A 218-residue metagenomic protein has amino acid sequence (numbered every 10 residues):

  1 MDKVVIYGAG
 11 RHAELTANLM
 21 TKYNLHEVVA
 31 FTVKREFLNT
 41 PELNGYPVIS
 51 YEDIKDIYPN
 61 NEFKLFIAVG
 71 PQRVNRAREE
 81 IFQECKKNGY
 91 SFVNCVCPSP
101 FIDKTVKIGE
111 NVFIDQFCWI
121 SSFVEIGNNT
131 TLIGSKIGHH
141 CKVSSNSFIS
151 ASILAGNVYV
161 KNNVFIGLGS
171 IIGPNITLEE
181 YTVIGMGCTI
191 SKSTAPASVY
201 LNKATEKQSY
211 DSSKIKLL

Functional and structural regions predicted by a protein language model:
M1-P59: Hydrophobic, well-ordered beta-alpha structural blocks that scaffold small-molecule cofactor pockets
D2, F63, E180: Nucleotide donor/acceptor-binding cores
A9, V33-K34, G70, C97 (+1 more regions): Cofactor-binding loop segments of dinucleotide-utilizing enzymes, especially the Rossmann-like FAD- and NAD(P)+-binding
R11, R73-R76, K107: Short alpha-helical
A17-L19, R78-I81, I126, A195-P196 (+1 more regions): Short amphipathic alpha-helical segments
N39-C97, F101: Phosphate-bearing ligand-interacting subdomains that bind or position ATP/ADP/UDP/GDP/NAD(P) or nucleotide-linked
N94-Q208: Structural signal for interior beta-strand "rungs" in well-ordered beta-sheet cores of soluble enzyme domains
Y210-L218: A glycine/serine/threonine-rich, flexible loop-to-helix segment that serves as the NAD(P) cofactor-binding "lid"
